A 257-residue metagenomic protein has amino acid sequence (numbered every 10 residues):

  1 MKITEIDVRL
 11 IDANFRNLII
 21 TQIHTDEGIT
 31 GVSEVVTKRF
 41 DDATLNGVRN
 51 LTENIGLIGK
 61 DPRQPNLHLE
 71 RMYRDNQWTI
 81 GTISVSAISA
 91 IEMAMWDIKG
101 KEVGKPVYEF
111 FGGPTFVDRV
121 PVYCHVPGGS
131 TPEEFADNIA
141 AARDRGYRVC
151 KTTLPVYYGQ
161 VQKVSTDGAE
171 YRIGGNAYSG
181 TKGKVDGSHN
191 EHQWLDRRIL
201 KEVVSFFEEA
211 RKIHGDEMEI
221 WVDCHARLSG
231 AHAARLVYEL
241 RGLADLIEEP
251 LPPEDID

Functional and structural regions predicted by a protein language model:
M1-V32, V36-T37: Structured beta-strand/loop patches that form or line metal/cofactor-binding pockets in enzymes
I3, G28, I91, G104 (+3 more regions): Conserved, mostly hydrophobic/aromatic
R9-D12, I83, D144: Short Gly/Pro-enriched turn/cap motifs at secondary-structure boundaries
D26-E102: Metal- or metallocofactor-binding catalytic centers and their adjacent structured scaffolds across diverse enzyme
F110-R119: Flexible hinge/switch segments at interdomain interfaces of large molecular machines
R119-V120, H125-I256: Metal-dependent enolase-superfamily TIM-barrel catalytic cores that perform enediolate-based chemistry
